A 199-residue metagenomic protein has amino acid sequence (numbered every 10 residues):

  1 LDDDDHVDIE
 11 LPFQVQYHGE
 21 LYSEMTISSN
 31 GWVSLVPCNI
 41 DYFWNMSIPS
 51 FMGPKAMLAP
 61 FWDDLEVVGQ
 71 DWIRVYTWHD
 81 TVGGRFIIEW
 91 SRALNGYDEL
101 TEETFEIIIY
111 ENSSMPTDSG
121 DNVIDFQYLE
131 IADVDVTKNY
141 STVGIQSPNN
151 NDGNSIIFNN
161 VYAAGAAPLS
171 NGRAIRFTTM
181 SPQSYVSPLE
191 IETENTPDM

Functional and structural regions predicted by a protein language model:
L1-I191: Extracytoplasmic Ser/Thr/Pro-rich, glycosylation-prone low-complexity segments
E190-D198: Short, solvent-exposed loop/edge segments of extracellular or virion-exposed proteins
